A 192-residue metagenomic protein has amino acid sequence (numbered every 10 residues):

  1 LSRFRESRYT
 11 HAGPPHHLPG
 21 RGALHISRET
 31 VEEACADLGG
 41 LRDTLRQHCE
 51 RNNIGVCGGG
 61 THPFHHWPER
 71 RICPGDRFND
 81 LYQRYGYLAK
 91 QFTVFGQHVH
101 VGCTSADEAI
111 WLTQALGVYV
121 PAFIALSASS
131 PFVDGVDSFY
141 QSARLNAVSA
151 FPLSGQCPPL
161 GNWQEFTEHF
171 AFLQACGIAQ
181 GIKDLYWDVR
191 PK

Functional and structural regions predicted by a protein language model:
L1-F95: Terminal catalytic/cofactor-binding subdomain
P74, T104-K192: Loop-rich catalytic cores of soluble enzymes, especially ATP-dependent carboxylate-amine ligases and other
V99: An acidic/histidine-cluster motif and surrounding catalytic segment that typifies divalent-metal-assisted enzyme active
